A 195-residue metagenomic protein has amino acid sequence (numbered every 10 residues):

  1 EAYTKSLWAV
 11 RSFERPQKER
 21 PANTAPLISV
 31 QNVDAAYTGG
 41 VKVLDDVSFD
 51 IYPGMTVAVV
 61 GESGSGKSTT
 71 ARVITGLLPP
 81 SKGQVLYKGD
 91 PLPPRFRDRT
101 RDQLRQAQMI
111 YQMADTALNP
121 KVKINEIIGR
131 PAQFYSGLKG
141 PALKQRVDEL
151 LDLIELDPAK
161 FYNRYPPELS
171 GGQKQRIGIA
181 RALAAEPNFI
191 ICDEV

Functional and structural regions predicted by a protein language model:
T75: Helix-to-loop junction immediately C-terminal to a conserved catalytic motif
G83-P94: Conserved ABC transporter NBD signature motif
Y165-L169, Q173: Conserved ABC ATPase signature
I179: Hydrophobic anchor residue at the start of the ABC signature
E186: Conserved catalytic motifs of ABC-family nucleotide-binding domains
I190-D193: Catalytic Walker B motif of ABC-type/P-loop ATPase nucleotide-binding domains
